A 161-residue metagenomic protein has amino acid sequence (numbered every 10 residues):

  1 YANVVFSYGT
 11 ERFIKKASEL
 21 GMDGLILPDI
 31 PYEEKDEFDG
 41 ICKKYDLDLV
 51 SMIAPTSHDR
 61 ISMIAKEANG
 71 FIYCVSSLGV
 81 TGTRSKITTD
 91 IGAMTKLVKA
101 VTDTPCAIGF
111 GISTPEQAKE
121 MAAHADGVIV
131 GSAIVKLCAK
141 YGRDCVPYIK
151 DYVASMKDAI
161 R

Functional and structural regions predicted by a protein language model:
Y1, C42-M52, K99-G109: Short beta-strand/loop segments at the ligand-binding rim of alpha/beta enzyme cores
Y1-L27, I160: Active-site beta->alpha loop and helix N-cap motifs at the rims of alpha/beta catalytic domains
Y1-S7, P31-Y32, M52-T56, I108-P115: Glycine-rich beta-to-alpha transition loops that act as phosphate-gripper elements at the mouths of alpha/beta enzyme
G21-E34, D48-T56, S62: Catalytic beta/alpha-barrel core
M22-I26, P31-E34, S76-T83, G111 (+1 more regions): Glycine-rich phosphate-binding active-site loops on the catalytic face of alpha/beta enzymes
T56-K66, I108, I112-V128: Catalytic cores of alpha/beta
S62-A100, L137-A139: Glycine/Thr-rich beta-alpha phosphate-binding loop at enzyme active sites
V135-R161: C-terminal helical cap(s) of enzyme catalytic domains, especially alpha/beta-barrels
